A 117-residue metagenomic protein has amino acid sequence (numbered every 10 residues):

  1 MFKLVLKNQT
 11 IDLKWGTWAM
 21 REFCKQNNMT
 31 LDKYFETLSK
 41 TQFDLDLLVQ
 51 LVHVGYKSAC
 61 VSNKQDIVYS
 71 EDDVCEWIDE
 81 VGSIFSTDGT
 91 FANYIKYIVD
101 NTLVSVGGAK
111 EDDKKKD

Functional and structural regions predicted by a protein language model:
M1-V5, T10, K25-D46, N63-D117: Charged interaction scaffolds used for protein-protein
L4-L6, K14-R21: Extended alpha-helical interaction segments
K14-T17, G55, E76: Residues in intrinsically disordered, low-complexity segments of regulatory proteins
W15, F43-Q50: Generic recognition of short, well-ordered alpha-helical interface segments
F23, Y34, H53-Y56: Aromatic side chains
Q50-V54, S58, Y97: Short, residue-level hotspots on alpha-helical faces of the histone-fold and other alpha-helical interaction modules
